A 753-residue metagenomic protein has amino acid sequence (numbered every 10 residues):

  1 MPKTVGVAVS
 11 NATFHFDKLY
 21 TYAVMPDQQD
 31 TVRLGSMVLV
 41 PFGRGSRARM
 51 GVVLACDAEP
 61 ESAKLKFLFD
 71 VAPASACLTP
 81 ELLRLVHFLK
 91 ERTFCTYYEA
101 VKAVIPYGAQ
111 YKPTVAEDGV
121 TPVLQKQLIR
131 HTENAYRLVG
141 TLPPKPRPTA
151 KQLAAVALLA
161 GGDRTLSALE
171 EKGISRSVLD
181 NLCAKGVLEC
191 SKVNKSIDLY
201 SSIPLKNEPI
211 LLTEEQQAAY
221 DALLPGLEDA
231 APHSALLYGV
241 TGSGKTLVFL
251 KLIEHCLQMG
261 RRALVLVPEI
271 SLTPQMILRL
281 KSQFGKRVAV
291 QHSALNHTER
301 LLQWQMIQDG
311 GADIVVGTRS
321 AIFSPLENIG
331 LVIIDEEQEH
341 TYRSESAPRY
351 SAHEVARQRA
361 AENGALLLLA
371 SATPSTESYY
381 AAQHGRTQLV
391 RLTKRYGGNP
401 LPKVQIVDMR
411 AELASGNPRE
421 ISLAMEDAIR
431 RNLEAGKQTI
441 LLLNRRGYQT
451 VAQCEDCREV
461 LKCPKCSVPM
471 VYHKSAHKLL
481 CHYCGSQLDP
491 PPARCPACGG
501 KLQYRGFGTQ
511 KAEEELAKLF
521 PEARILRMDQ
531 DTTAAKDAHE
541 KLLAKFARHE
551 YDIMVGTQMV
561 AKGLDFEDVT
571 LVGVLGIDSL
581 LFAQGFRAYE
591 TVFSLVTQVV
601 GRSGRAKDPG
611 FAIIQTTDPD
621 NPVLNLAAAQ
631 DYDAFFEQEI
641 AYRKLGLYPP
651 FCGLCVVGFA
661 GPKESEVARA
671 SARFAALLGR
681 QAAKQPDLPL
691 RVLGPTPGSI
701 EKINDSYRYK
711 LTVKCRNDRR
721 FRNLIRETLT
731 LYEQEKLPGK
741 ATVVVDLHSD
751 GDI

Functional and structural regions predicted by a protein language model:
M1-S371, Q383-N399, Q681, R719-R726 (+1 more regions): Accessory, non-ATPase domains that flank or precede helicase/AAA+ motor cores in DNA-metabolism machines
P2-T4, D17, S46, G436 (+4 more regions): A general secondary-structure signal for short beta-strands and their flanking turns/coil in non-transmembrane regions
T13, F520-A523, L678-R691, E735-K740: Short secondary-structure junctions
P60-S75, T696-G698, K702-K714: Solvent-exposed, membrane-proximal periplasmic/extracellular interface segments of envelope transport and secretion
K206-T213, Q217, D221, A230-A668 (+5 more regions): Inter-lobe coupling/hinge segments of SF2-like helicase ATPases
A672-F674: Long hydrophobic segments that form regular secondary structure
A676, R680-I703, Y707, V743-I753: A carboxyl-terminal module marker
